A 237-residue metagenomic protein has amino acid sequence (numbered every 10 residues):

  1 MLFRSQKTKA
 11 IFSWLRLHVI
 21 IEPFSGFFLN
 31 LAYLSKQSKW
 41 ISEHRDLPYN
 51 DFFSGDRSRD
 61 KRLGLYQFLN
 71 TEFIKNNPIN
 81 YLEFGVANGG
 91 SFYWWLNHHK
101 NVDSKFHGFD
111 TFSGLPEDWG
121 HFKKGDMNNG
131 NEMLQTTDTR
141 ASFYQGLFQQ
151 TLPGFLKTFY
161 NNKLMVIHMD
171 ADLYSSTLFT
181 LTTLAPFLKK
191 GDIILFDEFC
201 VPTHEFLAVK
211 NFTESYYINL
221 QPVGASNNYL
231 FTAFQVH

Functional and structural regions predicted by a protein language model:
M1-L2: Short, small-residue-biased leader/transition segments that mark boundaries at the very start of proteins
S5-L82, A87-Y93: Class I SAM-dependent methyltransferase Rossmann-like catalytic core, especially the SAM/SAH-binding loop
W40-F52, F73-H237: S-adenosylmethionine/decaboxylated-SAM
